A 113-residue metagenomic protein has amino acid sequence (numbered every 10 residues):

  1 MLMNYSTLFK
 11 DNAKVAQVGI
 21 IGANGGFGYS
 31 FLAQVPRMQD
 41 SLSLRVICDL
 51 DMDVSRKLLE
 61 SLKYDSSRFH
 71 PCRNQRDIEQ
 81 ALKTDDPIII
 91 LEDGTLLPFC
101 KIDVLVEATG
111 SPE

Functional and structural regions predicted by a protein language model:
M1-E113: N-terminal glycine-/serine-/threonine-rich beta1-alpha1-beta2 phosphate-ribose binding loop of Rossmann-like
